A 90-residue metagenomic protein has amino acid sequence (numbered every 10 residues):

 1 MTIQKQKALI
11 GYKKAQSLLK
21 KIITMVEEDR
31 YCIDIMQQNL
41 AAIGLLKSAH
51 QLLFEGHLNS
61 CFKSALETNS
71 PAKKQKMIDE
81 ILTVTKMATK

Functional and structural regions predicted by a protein language model:
M1-K90: Solvent-exposed interaction patches of small proteins and small membrane subunits
